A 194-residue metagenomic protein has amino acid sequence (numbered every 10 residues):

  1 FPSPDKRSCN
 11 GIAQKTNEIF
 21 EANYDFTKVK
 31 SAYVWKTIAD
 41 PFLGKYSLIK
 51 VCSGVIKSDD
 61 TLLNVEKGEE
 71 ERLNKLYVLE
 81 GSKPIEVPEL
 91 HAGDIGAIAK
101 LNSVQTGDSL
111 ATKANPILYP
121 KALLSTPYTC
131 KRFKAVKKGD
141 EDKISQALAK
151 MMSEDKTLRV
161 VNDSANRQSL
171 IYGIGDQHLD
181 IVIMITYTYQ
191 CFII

Functional and structural regions predicted by a protein language model:
F1-I194: Structural and coupling elements of P-loop NTPases
